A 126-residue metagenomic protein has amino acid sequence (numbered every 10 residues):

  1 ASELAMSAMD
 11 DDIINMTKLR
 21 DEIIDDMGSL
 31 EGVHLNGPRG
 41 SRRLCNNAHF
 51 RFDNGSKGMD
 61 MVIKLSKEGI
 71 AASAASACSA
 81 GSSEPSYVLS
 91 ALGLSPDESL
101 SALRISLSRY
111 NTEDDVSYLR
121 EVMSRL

Functional and structural regions predicted by a protein language model:
S2-I24, H34-L44: Structural signature of PLP-dependent enzymes
S29-L30, E68: Structured helix-beta-strand junction loops
G32-G37, A72-S76: A short linear hydrophobic-aromatic micro-motif
V33, S56, N111-D114: A generic structural signal for alpha-helix starts
A48-L100: Conserved C-terminal alpha-helix-loop-beta "cap" of PLP-dependent enzymes that closes/shapes the active-site mouth
E84-L126: PLP-dependent enzyme catalytic core of the Aspartate aminotransferase-like
